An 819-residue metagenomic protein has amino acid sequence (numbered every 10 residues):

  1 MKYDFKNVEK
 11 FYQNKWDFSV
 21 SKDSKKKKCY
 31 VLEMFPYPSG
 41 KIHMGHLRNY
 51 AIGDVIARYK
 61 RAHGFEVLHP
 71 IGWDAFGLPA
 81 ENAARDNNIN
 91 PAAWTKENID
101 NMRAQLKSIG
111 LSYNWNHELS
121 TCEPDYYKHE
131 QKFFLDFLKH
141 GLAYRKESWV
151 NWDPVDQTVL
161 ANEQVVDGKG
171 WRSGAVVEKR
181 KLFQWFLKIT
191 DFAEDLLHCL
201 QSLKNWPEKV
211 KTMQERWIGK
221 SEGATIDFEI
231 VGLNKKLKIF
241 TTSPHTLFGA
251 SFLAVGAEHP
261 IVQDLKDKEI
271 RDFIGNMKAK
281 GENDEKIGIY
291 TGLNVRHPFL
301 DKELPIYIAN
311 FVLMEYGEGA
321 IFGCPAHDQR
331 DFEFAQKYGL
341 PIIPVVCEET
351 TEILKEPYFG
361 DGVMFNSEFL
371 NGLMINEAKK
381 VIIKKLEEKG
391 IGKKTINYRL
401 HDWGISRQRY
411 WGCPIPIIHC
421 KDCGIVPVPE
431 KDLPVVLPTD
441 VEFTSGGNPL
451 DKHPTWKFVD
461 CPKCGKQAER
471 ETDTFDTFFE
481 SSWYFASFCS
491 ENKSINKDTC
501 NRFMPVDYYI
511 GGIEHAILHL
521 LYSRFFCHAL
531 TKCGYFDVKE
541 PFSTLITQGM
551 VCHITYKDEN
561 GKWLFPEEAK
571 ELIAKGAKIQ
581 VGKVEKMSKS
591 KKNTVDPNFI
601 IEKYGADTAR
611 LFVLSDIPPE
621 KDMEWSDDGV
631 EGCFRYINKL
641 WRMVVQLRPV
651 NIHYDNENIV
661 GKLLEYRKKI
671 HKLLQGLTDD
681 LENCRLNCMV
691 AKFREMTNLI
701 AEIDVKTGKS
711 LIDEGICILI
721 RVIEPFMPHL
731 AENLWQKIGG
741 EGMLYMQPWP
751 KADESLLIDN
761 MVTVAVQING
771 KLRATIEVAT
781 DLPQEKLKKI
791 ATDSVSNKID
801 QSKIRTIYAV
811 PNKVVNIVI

Functional and structural regions predicted by a protein language model:
M1-D17, K22-K28, G256, L340-E356 (+9 more regions): Basic, alpha-helical terminal appendages of large translation-related enzymes
M1-V31, R61-P70, W94-N101, F273-Y307 (+1 more regions): Conserved oxyanion/phosphate-binding beta-strand-loop segments in alpha/beta enzyme cores
K2, E9-D23, K27, D86-L237 (+6 more regions): Residue patterns forming the tRNA-binding/recognition surfaces of aminoacyl-tRNA synthetases and related DALR
Y3, K220-T225, C347, I353 (+10 more regions): Long, charged, mostly alpha-helical binding arms that flank functional sites
Y3-Q13, E130-I342, C347, P449 (+6 more regions): NTP-handling and nucleic-acid-processing catalytic cores
D23-I89, E118-F133, T241-T242, P298-F334 (+1 more regions): N-terminal catalytic cores of NTP/NDP-binding nucleotidyl/phosphoryl-transfer enzymes
D74, K139-W152, K394-C423, L521 (+4 more regions): Helix-rich, typically C-terminal accessory recognition domains appended to large enzymatic cores
K209-K238, K278-K302, I306, W403 (+8 more regions): Flexible, glycine/threonine-enriched loop-and-boundary segments that flank and lead into catalytic domains of large
